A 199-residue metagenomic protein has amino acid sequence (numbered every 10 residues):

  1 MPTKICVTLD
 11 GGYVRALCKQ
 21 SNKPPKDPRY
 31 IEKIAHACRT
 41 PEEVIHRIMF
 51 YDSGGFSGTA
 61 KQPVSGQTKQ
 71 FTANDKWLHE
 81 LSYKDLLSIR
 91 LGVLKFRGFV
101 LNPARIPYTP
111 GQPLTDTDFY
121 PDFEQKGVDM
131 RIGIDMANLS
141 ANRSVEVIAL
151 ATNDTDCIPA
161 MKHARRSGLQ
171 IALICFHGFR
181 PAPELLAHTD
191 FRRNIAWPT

Functional and structural regions predicted by a protein language model:
M1-P107, D116-P121, Q170, F176: Domain-level signal for Mg2+-assisted phosphodiester chemistry and nucleotide/NA-binding surfaces in nucleic-acid
R90-T199: Nuclease catalytic cores that cleave nucleic-acid phosphodiester bonds, predominantly acidic two-metal-ion
